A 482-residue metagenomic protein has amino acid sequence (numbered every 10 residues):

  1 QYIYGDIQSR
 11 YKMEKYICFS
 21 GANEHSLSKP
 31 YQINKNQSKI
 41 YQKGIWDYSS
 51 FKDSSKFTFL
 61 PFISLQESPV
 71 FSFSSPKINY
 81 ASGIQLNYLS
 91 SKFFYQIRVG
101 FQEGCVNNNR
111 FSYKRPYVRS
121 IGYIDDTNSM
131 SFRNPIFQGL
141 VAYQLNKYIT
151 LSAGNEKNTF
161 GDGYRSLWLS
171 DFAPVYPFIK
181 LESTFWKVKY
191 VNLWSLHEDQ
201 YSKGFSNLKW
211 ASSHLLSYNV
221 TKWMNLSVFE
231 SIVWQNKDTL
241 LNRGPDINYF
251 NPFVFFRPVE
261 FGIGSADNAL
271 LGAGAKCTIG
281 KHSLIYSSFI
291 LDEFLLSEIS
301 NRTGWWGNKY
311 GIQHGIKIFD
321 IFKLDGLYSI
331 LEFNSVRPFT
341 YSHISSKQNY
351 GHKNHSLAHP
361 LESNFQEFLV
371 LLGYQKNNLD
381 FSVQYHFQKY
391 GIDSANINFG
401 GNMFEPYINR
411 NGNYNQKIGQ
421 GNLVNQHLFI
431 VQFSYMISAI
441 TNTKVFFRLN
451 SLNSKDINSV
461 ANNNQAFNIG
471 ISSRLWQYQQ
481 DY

Functional and structural regions predicted by a protein language model:
Q1-N225, E230-I232, N236, N301-I312 (+2 more regions): Outer-membrane beta-barrel channel domains
N134, V220, M224-I232, K237-Y482: Exposed, low-structure sequence patches enriched in small/polar residues
